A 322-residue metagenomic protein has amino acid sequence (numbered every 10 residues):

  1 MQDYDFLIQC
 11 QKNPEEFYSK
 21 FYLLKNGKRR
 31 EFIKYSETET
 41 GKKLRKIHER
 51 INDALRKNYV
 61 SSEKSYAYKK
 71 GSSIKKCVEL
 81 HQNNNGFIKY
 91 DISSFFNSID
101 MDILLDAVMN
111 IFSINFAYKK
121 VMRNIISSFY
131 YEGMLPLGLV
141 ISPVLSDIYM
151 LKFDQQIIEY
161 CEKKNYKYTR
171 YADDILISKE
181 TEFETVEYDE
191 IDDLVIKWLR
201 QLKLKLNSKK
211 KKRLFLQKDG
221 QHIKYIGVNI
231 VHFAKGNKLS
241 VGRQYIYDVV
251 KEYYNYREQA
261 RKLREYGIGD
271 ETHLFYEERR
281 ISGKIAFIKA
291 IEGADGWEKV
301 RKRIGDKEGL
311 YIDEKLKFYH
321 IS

Functional and structural regions predicted by a protein language model:
M1-D106, N110-L139, V144, I148-L151 (+2 more regions): Right-hand nucleic-acid polymerase module
S72-I74, Y160-K164: Short amphipathic beta-strand starts and helix->beta connectors
N84-N85, K164-Y166: Short coil/turn segments at beta-strand junctions that form active-site/ligand-binding loops
K167-Y171: Short beta-strand
I177-E182: Short beta-strand-to-loop capping motifs
